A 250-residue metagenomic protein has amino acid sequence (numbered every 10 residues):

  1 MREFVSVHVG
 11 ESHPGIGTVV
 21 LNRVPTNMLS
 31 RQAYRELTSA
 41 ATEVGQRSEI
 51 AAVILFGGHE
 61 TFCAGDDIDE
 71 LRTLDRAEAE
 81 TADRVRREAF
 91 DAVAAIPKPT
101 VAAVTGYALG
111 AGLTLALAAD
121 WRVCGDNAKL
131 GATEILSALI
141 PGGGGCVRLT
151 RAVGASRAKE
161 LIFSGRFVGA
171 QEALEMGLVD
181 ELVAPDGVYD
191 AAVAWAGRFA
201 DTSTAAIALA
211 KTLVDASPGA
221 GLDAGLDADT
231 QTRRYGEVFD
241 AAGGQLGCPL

Functional and structural regions predicted by a protein language model:
M1-G58: Conserved CoA-thioester-binding segment of acyl-CoA-metabolizing enzymes
M1-I16, F62, G165-Q171, D190-L250: C-terminal alpha-helix plus adjacent terminal tail
V19, L55, D67, L115-L117 (+3 more regions): Hydrophobic/aromatic residues within transmembrane alpha-helices of multi-pass small-molecule transporters
Y34, I68, R86, C146 (+4 more regions): A general structural signal for well-ordered alpha-helical segments in protein cores
R35, G57-A92, A108, A138 (+1 more regions): Glycine- (often His-adjacent) and acidic-residue-rich active-site loop that binds/positions the CoA thioester
A92-T204: Crotonase-fold acyl-CoA enzyme core
